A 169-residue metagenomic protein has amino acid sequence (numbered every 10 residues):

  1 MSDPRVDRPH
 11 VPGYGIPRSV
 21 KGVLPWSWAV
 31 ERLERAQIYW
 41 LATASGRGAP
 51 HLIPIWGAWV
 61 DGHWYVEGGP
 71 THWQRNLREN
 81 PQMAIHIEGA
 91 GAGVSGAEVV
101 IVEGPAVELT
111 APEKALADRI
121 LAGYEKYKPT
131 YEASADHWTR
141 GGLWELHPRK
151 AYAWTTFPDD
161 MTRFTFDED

Functional and structural regions predicted by a protein language model:
M1-V23, V94-D169: Charged, gly/pro-rich active-site loop segments
P12-W40: Short, basic/aromatic recognition patches
A29, W73-N76, L116-I120: Amphipathic alpha-helical interface surfaces
V30-E31, W56, R75, G91 (+1 more regions): Short secondary-structure boundary/capping segments
A36-G69, L77, I85-G89, A97-V99: Short beta-strand segments
H72-R75, A92, D160-M161: Short, surface-exposed beta-strand-loop junctions and turns on beta-sheet-rich folds
